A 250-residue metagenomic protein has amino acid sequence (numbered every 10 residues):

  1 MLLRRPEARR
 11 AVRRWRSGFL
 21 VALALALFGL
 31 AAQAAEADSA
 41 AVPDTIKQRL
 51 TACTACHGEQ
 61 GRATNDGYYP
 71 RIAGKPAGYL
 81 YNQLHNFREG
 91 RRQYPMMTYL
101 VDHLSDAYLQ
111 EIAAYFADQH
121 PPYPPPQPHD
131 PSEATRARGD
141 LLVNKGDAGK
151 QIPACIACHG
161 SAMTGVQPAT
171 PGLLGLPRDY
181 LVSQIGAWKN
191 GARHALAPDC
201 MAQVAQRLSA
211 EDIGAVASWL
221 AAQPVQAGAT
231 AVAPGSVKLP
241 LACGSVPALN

Functional and structural regions predicted by a protein language model:
M1-R14: N-terminal secretory signal peptides that target proteins for export/translocation
G18-G29: Bacterial N-terminal signal peptides
L30-E36: Sec/Tat signal peptide C-region and signal peptidase I cleavage site
A37-L50, E59, R92-T164, N190-N250: Flexible coil segments in periplasmic/lumen-exposed cytochrome c-class electron-transfer proteins
A41-G90, Y94: The feature marks the first
D66-P70, T98-V101, P168-T170: Short, recurring structural edge motifs at helix starts
R71-G74, H103, G172-G175, R207: Short, conserved sequence motifs enriched in acidic/basic residues, glycine, and aromatics that mark functional "hot
P76-T98, G175-G186, N190-D199: Extended intrinsically disordered, low-complexity coil regions enriched in Ser, Thr, Gly, Ala and often Pro
